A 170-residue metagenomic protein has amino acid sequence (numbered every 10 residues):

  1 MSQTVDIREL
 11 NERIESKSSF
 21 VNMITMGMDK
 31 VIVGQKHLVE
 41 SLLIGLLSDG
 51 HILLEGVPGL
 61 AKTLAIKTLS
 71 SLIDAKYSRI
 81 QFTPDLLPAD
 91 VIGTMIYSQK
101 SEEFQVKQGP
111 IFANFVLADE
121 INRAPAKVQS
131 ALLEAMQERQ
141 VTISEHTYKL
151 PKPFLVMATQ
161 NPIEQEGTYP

Functional and structural regions predicted by a protein language model:
R13-L60: Pre-Walker A (pre-P-loop) alpha-helix and adjacent loop at the N terminus of AAA/AAA+ ATPase modules, a conserved
K17-F20, I24, Q35-L38, A61 (+7 more regions): Helical mechanochemical/support elements of P-loop NTPase systems and associated helical scaffolds
S41-I44, Y97-L117: Conserved alpha-helical scaffold flanking the Walker A/P-loop in AAA+ ATPase domains
L46-T83: Walker A/P-loop
L54, L117-A118: Hydrophobic anchor at the beta1->P-loop junction of P-loop NTPases
V57, V91, T159: P-loop (Walker A) phosphate-binding loop of NTP-binding proteins
L86-E102: Conserved NTP-binding/hydrolysis module of P-loop NTPases
S98-E103, E120-A131, M136-P170: Canonical AAA+ ATPase core
